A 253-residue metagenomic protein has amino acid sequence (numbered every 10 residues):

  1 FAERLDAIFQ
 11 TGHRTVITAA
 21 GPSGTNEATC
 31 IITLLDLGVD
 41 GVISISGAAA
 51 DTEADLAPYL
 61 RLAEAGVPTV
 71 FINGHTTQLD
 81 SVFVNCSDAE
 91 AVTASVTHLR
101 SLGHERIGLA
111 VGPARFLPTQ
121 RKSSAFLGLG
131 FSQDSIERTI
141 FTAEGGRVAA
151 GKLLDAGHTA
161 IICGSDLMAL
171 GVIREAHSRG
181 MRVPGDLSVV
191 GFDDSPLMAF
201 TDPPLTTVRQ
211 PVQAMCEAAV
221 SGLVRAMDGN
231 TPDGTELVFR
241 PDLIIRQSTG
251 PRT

Functional and structural regions predicted by a protein language model:
E3-H13, I32-D40, A50-T253: Bacterial carbohydrate/catabolite-sensing allosteric modules
T18-G21: A short beta-strand-loop structural module common to alpha/beta enzyme folds
T25-T29: Conserved ATP-dependent adenylate/AMP-binding module captured primarily in the ANL superfamily
